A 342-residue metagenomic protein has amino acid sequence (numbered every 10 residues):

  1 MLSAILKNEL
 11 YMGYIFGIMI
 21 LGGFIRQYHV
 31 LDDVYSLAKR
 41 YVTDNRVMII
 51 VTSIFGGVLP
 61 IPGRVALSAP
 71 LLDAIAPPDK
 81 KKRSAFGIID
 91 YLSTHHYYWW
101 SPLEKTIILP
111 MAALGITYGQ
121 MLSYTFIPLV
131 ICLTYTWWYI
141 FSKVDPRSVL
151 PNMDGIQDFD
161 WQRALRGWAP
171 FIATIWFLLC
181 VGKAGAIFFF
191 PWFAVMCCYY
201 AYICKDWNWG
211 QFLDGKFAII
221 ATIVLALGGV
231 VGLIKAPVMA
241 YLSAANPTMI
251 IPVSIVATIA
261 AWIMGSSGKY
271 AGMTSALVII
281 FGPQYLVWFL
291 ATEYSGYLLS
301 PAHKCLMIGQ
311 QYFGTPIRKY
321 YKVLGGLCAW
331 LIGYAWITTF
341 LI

Functional and structural regions predicted by a protein language model:
M1-G13, W137-K235, F340: Hydrophobic transmembrane alpha-helices of multi-pass small-molecule transporters
M1-I5, V34-Y35, P110-Q120, K183-A186 (+1 more regions): Membrane-interface helix termini and inter-helical loops of multi-pass transporters
K7-I15, I54, G119-L133, G185-F190 (+2 more regions): Alpha-helical transmembrane segments
G23-L37, W137-K143, C198-G210, V256-G265 (+1 more regions): C-terminal ends of transmembrane helices
Q27-V30, R40-D44, A74-G87, M111-G119 (+2 more regions): Juxtamembrane helix-boundary/capping and inter-helix hinge elements in multi-pass membrane proteins
Y35-R40, I88-I89, Q211-I223, T274: Cytoplasmic-side transmembrane-helix entry/capping segments in multi-pass membrane proteins
K39-L71, A245-Y297: Hydrophobic alpha-helical transmembrane segments of multi-pass integral membrane proteins, predominantly secondary
S84-G87, H95, P102, T106 (+2 more regions): C-terminal transmembrane helix pair
